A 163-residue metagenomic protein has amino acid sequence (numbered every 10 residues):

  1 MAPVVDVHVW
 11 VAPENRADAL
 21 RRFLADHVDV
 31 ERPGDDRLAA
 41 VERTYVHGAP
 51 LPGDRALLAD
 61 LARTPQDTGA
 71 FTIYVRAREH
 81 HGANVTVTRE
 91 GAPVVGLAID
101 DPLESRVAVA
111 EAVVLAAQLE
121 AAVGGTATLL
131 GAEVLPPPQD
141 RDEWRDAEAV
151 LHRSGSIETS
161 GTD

Functional and structural regions predicted by a protein language model:
M1-V46: Short, extreme N-terminal segment that most often corresponds to the first beta-strand
V7-V9, V95, L119: Hydrophobic beta-strand residues in large extracellular and virion-surface proteins
A12, R16, A49-G53, E111: Non-membrane alpha-helical secondary structure
N15-A19, G53-L57, E104, D140 (+1 more regions): Alpha-helix capping and helix-coil boundary motifs
F23-R32, L61-P65, L115-V123: Hydrophobic, Leu/Ile/Phe/Ala-enriched alpha-helical segments that form helix-helix packing faces
V30-G96, D101-L103: Short, intrinsically disordered low-complexity segments
P102-D163: Acidic, proline/glycine-rich low-complexity IDRs
